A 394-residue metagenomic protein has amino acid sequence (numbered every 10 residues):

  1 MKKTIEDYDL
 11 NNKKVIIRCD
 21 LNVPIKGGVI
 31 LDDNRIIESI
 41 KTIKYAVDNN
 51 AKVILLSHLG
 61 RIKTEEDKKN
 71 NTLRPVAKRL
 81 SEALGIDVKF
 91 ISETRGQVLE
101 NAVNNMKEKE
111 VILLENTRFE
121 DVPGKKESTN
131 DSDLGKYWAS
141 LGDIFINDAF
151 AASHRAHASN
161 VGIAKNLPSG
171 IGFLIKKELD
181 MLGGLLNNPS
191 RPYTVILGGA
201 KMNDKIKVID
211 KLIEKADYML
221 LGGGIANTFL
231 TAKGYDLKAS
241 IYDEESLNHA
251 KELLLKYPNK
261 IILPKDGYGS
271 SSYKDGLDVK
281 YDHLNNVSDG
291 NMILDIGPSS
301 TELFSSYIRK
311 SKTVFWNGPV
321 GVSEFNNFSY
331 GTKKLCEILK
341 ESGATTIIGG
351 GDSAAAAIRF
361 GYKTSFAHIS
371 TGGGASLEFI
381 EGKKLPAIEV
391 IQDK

Functional and structural regions predicted by a protein language model:
M1-K394: Active-site loop-to-helix "anion-binding N-cap" substructures in soluble metabolic enzymes
